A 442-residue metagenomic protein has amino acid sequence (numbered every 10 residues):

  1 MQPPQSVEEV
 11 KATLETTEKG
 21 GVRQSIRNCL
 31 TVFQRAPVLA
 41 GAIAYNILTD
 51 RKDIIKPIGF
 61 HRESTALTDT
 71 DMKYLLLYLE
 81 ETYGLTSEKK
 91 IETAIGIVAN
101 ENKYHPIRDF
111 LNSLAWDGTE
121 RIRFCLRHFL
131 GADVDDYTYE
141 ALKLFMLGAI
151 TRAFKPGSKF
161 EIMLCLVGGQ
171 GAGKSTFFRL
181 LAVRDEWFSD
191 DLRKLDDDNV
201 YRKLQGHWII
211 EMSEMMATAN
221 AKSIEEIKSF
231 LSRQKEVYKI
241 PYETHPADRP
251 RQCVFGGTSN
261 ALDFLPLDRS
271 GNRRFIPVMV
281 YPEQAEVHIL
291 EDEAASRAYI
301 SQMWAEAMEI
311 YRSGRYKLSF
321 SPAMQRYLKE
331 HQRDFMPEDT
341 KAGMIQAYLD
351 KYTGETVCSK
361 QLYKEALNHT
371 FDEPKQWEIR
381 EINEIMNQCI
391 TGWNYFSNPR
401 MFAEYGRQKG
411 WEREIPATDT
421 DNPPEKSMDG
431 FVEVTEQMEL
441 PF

Functional and structural regions predicted by a protein language model:
M1-R121, E140, D372-E373, W377 (+3 more regions): N-terminal nucleic-acid engagement/recognition segments and initiation subdomains in replication, restriction
V38, A44-I47, D53-I54, G59 (+9 more regions): Residue-level preference for alpha-helix termini and adjacent loops
E80-H105, K159, E186-D190, D196-S223 (+2 more regions): Feature primarily recognizes SF3-like P-loop helicase cores of small DNA viruses
I95-Q205: P-loop NTPase catalytic core of nucleic-acid-dependent motor ATPases
C125, F145-A149, T176-L180, E226 (+4 more regions): Amphipathic alpha-helical segments that form well-ordered structural scaffolds and often line/cohere around active
